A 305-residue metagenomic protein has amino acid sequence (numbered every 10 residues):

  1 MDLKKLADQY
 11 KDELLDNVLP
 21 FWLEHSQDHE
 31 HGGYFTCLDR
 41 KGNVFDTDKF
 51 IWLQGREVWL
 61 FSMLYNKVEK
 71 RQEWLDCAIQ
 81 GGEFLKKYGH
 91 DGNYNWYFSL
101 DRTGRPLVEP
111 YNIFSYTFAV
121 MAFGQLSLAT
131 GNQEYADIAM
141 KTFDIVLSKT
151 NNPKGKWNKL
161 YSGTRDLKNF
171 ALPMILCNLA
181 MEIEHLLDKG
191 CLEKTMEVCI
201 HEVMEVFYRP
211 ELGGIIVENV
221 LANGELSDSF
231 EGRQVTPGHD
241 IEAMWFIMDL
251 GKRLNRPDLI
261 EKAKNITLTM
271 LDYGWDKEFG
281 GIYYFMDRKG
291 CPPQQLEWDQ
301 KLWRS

Functional and structural regions predicted by a protein language model:
M1-S305: Glycan-recognition and catalytic cores of secretory/periplasmic carbohydrate-active enzymes
